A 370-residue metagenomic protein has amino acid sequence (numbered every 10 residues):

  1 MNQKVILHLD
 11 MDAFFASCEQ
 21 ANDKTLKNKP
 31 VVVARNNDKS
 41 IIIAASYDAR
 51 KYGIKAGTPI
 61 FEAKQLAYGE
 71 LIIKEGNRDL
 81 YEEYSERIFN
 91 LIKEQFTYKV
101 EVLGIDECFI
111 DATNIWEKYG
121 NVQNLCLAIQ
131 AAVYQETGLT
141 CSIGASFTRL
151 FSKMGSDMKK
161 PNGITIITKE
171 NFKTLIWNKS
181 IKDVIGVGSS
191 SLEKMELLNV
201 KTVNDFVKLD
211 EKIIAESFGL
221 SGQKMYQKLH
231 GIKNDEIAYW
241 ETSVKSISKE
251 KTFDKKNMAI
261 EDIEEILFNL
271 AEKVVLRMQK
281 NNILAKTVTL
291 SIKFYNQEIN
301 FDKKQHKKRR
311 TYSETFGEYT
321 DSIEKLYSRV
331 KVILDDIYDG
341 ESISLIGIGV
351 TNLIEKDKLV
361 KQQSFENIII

Functional and structural regions predicted by a protein language model:
M1-I185, S189-I370: Basic, low-complexity intrinsically disordered segments
